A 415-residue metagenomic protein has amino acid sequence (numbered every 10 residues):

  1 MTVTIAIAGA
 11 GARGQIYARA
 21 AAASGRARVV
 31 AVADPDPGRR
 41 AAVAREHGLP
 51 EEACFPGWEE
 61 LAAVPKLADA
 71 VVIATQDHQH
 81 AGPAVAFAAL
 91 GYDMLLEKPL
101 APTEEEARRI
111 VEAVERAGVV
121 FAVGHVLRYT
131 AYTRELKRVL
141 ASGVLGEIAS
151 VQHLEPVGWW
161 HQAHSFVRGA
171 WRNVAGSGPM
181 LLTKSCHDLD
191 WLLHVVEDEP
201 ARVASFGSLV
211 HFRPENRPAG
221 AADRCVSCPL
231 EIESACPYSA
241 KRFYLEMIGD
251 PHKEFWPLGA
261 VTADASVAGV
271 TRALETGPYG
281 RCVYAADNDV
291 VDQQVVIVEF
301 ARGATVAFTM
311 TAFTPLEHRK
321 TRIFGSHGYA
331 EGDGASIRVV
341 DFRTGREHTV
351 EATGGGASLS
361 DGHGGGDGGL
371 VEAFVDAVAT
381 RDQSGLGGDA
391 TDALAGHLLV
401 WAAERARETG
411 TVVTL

Functional and structural regions predicted by a protein language model:
M1-L49: N-terminal Rossmann-like dinucleotide-binding module
G11, L49-A113: Beta-loop-alpha module in the N-terminal Rossmann-like domain of NAD(P)-dependent dehydrogenases, especially those
A31, A70, S150: Short, Asp-centered acidic motifs that coordinate Mg2+ and/or phosphate in catalytic or ligand-binding sites
H47, V290-L415: C-terminal helical cap and adjacent loop that interface with cofactors, partners, or active-site loops
I73, L96, F121-V123, Q152 (+1 more regions): Hydrophobic residues in well-ordered beta-strands that form the structural core
R109-V126, G146-S150: Rossmann-fold dehydrogenase core element
L127-E275, Y279-G280, G410: Predominantly a Rossmann-like dinucleotide-binding segment in NAD(P)-dependent oxidoreductases
